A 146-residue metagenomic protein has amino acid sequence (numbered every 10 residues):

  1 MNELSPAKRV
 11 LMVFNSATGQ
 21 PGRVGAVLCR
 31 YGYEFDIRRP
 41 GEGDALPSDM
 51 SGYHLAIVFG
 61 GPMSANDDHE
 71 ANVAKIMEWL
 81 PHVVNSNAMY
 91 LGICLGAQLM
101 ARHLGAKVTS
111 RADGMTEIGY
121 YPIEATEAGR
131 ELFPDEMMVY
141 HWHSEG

Functional and structural regions predicted by a protein language model:
M1-S86: N-terminal beta1-alpha1 cap of cysteine-dependent amidohydrolase-like domains
A7, Y53, E117-Y120, E136: A structure-centric signal for secondary-structure junctions around beta-strands
S16, T126-G129: Short loop segments at secondary-structure junctions
E34-D36, K107, M138: Conserved beta-strand segments of alpha/beta enzyme cores
E42-L46, T116-I118, R130, G146: A short acidic, often aromatic-flanked loop/helix-cap motif at beta-alpha or helix-coil junctions that lines enzyme
L46-S51, L99-A101, L132-F133: Short loop/helix-cap segments at secondary-structure boundaries that form the rim of catalytic
P62-E127: Cysteine-nucleophile active-site neighborhood
R130-G146: Catalytic beta-strand/loop cores that center a nucleophilic Ser/Cys/Thr and support acyl-enzyme chemistry
